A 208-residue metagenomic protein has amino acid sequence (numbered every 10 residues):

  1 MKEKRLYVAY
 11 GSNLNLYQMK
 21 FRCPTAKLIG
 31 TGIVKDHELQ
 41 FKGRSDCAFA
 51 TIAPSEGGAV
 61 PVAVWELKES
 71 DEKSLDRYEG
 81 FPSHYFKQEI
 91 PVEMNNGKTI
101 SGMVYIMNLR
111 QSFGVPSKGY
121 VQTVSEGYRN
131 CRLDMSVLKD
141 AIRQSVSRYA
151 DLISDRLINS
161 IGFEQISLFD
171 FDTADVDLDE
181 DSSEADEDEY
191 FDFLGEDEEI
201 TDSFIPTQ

Functional and structural regions predicted by a protein language model:
M1-T207: Glycine-aromatic micro-motifs
